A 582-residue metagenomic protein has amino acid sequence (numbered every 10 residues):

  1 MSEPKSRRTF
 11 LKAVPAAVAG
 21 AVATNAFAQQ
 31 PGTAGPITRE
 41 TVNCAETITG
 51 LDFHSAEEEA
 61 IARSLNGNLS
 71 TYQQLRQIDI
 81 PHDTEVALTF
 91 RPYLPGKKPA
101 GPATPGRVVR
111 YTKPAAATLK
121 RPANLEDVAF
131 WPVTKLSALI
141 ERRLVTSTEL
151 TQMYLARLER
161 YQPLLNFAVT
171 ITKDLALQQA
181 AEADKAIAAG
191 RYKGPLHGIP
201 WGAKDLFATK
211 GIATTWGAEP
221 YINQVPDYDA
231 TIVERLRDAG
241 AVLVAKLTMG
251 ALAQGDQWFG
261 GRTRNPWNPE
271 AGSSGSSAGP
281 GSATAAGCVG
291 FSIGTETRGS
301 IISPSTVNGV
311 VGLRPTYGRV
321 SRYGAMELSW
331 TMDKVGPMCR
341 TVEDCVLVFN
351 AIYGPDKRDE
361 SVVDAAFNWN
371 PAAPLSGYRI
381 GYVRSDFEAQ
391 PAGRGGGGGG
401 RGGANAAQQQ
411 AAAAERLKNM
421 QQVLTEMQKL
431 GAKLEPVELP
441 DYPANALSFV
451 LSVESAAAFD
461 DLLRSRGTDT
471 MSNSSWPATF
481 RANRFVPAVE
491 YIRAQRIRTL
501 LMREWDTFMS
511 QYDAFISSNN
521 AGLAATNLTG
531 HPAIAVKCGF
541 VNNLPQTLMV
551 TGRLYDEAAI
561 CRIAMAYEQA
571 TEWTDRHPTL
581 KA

Functional and structural regions predicted by a protein language model:
S2-V18: N-terminal secretory signal peptides and thylakoid transit peptides that target proteins across membranes
T24-R63, D79-T89, N370: C-terminal segment of N-terminal export signals and the immediately downstream linker at the start of the mature
E58-A60, N68-R298, T425, L430: Gly/Ser-rich catalytic/binding loops embedded in alpha/beta enzyme cores
P114-D127, L196-W216, P374-A407, Q428 (+3 more regions): Short helix-loop capping/hinge segments that flank enzyme active sites or metal/cofactor-binding pockets
P114-L119, R314-L417, A570-A582: A short helix-breaking turn/cap at a secondary-structure junction
R143, G198, D238, V242-A245 (+9 more regions): Glycine-rich, small-residue loops and helix-cap segments that act as flexible hinges at active-site edges
L144, E149-L155, A181, K185 (+5 more regions): Acyltransferase
Y228-I352, S518, N527-M549: Short glycine/serine-rich loop segments
